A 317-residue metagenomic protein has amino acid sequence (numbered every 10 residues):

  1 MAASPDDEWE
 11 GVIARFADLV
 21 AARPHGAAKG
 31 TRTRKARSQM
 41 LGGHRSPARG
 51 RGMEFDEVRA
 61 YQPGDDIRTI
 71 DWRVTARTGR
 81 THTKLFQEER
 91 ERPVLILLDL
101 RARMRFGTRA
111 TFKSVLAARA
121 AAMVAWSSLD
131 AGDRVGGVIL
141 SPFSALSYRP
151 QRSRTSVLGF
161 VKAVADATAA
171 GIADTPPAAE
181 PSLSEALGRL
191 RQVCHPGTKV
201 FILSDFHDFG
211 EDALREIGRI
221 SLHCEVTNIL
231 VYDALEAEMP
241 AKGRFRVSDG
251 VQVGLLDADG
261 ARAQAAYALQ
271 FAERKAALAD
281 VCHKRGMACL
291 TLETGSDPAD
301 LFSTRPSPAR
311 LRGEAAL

Functional and structural regions predicted by a protein language model:
M1-P47, A60-D65, V74, G79 (+2 more regions): Exposed, interaction-prone extracellular/peripheral surfaces
R49-G52: A positional/architectural concept
E57: Acidic, metal-associated active-site segment
I67-T69: N-terminal juxtadomain amphipathic helix that follows a signal peptide/anchor or precedes a small N-terminal auxiliary
V124: Active-site SXXK
